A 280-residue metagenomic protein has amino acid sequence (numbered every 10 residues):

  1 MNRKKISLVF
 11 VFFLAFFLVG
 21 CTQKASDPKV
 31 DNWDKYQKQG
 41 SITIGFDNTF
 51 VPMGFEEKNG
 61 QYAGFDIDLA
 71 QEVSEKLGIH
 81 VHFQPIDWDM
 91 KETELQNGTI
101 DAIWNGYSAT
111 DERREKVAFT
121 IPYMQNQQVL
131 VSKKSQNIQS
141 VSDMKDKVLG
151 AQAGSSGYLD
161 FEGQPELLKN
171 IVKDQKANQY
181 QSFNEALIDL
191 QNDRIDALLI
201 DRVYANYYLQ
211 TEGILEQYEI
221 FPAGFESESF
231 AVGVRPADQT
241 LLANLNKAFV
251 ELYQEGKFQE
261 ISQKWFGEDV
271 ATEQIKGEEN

Functional and structural regions predicted by a protein language model:
F17-G20: C-terminal motif of bacterial Sec signal peptides marking the signal peptidase cleavage site
T22, I67-K76, S142-V148, A153-S155 (+2 more regions): Extended ligand-binding regions for polar small-molecule ligands
A25-G106, E255: Extracytoplasmic small-molecule ligand-binding "clamshell" domains of the periplasmic binding protein/Venus flytrap
K35, S132-L149: Flexible hinge/capping segments at coil-to-helix
N48, Q125-S132, R202, Q210-V250 (+1 more regions): Periplasmic-binding protein-like
E56, A70-I79, G157-Q179, L209-I214: Ligand-binding cleft/hinge of the Venus flytrap
E75-K76, Q84-P85, D89-A102, K116-A118 (+2 more regions): Short helices/loops that flank or line small-molecule/ion binding pockets
M90, Y107-E115, D160-G163, I188-N192 (+1 more regions): A ligand-binding cleft/hinge motif common to bilobed small-molecule-binding domains
